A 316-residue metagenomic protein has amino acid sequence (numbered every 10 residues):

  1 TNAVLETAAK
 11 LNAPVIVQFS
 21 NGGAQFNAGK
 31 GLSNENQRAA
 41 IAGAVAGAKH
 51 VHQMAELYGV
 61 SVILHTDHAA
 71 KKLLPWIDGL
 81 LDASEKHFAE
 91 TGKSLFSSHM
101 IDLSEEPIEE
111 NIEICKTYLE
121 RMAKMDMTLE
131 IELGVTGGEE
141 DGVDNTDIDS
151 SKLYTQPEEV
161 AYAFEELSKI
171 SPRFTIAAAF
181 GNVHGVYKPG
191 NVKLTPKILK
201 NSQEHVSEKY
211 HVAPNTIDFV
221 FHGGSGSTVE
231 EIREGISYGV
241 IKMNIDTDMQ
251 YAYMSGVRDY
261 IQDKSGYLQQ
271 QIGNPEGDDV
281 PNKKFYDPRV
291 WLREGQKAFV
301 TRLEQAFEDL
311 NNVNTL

Functional and structural regions predicted by a protein language model:
T1-Q37, I41-G59, A70-N215, V229-E234 (+1 more regions): Alpha/beta enzyme core
N34-E35, L64-T66, S255: Glycine-rich nucleotide/cofactor/substrate-binding loop typically near the N-terminus or early in the first domain
Q37, S150-L153, V192, H222-S225 (+3 more regions): Hydrophobic alpha-helical scaffolding
E56, K188, I198, S202-Y286: Catalytic-face loop-and-helix region of soluble metabolic enzyme cores
H65, E130-E132, V220: Generic enzyme active-site microenvironment
D67-A69, D102, H222-G224: Conserved acidic functional residues
E166, Y260, D309: Residues that form generic nucleotide/phosphate-binding pockets
D263-L316: Extended, intrinsically disordered, low-complexity segments
